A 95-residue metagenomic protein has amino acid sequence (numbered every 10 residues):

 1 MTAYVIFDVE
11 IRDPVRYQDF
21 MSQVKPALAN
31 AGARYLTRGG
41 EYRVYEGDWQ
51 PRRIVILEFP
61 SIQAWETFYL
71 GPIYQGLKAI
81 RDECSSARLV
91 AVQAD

Functional and structural regions predicted by a protein language model:
M1-L70, Q93-D95: Short S/T/G/P-rich N-terminal loop/turn motif that feeds into the first structured element of a domain
I62-V90: C-terminal structural segments of small proteins and small subunits
